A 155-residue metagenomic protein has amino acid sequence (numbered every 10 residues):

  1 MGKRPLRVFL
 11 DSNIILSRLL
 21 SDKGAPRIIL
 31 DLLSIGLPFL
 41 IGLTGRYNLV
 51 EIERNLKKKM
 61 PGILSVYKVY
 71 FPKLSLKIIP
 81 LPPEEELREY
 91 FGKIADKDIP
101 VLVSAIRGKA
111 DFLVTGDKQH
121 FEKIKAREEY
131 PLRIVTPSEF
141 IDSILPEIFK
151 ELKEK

Functional and structural regions predicted by a protein language model:
M1-L6, E154-K155: Intrinsically disordered, low-complexity and often Lys/Arg-enriched segments
R7-L16: Short, hydrophobic/glycine-enriched beta-strand segments
F9-L10, D22, P26-K57: PIN/NYN-family metal-dependent endoribonuclease catalytic core
I14-I15, N48, V101, Q119-H120: Alpha-helix capping/helix-boundary segments
R46, V50-E85, V101: Domain-scale selection of a single, long terminal region that carries the protein's primary operational module
K77-G116: Active-site neighborhoods of divalent-metal-dependent phosphate/nucleic-acid chemistry enzymes
Q119-K155: Acidic, PIN/NYN-like endoribonuclease modules and their adjacent C-terminal/linker elements
